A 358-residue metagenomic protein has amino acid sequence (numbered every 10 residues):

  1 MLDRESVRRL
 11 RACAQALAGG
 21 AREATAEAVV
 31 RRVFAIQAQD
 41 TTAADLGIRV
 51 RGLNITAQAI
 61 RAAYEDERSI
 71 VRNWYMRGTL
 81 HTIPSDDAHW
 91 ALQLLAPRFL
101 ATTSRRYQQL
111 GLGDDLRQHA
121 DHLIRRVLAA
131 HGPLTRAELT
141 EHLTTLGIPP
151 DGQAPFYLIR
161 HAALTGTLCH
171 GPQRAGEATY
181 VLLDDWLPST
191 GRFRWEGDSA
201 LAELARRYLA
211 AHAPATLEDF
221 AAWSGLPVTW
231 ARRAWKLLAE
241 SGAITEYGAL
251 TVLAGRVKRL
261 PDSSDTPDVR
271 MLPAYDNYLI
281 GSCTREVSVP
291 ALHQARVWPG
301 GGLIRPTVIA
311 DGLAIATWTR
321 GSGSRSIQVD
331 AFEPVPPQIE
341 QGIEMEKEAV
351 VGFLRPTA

Functional and structural regions predicted by a protein language model:
M1-A137, E141-D151, A291: Phosphate-backbone binding and catalysis cores of DNA-processing enzymes
E65-W74, T79, L164-Q173, A239-Y247 (+1 more regions): A short, conserved structural fragment
I83-A88, R174-R194, L250-S263: Short, cationic-aromatic polyanion-contact patches
L123-P155, L204-G248: Internal, well-folded beta-alpha domain core
G152-R232: Loop-centered beta-sheet repeat module
L237, S241-H293: Non-catalytic regulatory appendages
A291, R296-A358: Glycine-rich, small/acidic residue-mixed loop/short-helix segments
